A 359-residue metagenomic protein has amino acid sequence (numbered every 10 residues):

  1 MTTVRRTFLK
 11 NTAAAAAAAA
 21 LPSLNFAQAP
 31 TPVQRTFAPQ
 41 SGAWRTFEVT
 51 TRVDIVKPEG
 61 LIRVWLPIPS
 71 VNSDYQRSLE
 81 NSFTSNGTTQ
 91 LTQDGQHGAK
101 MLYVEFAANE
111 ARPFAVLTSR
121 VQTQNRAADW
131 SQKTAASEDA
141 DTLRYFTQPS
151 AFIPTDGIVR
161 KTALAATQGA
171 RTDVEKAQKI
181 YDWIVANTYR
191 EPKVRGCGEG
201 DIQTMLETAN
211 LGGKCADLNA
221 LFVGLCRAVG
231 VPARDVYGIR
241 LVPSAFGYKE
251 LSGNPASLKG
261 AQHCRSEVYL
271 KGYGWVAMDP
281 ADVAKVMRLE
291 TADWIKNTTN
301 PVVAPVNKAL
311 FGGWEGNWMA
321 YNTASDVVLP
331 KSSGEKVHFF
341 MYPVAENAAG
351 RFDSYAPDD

Functional and structural regions predicted by a protein language model:
M1-A19: N-terminal secretory signal peptides and thylakoid transit peptides that target proteins across membranes
A27-A127: Intrinsically disordered, low-complexity N-terminal segments that are enriched in acidic
I68-S70, S119-V121, T134, Y237-I239 (+1 more regions): A mature extracytoplasmic/lumenal domain signature
L91-Q96, F114-E191, R195-A209: Acidic low-complexity segments
A108-P154, E315-M319, V327, K331-D359: Secretory-pathway-linked proteins and extracytosolic
G169, D173-Q178, D182-C264, K271 (+1 more regions): Active-site neighborhood of thiol-dependent amide/isopeptide-bond enzymes
P243, G247-D359: Active-site rim recognition segments
